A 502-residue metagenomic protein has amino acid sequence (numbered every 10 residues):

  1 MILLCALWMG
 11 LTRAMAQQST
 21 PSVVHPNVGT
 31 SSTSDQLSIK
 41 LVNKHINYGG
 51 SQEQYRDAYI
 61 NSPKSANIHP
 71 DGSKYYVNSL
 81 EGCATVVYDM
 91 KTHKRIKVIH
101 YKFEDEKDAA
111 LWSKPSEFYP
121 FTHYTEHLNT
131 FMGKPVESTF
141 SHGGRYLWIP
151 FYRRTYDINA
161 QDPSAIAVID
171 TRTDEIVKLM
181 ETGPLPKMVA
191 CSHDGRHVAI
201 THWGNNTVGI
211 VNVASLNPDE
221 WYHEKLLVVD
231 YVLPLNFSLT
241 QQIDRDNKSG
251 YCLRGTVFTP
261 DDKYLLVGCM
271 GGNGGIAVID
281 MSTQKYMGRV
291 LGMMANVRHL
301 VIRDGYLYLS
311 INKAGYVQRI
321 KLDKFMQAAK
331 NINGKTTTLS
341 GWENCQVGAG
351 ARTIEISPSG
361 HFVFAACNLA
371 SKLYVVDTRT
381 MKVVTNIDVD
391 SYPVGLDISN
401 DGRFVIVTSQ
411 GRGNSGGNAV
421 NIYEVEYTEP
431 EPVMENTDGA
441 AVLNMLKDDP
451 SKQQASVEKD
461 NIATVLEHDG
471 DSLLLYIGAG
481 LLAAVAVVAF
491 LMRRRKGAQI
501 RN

Functional and structural regions predicted by a protein language model:
M1-G10: Bacterial N-terminal signal peptides
T12-M15: Sec/Tat signal peptide C-region and signal peptidase I cleavage site
Q17-D471, L482-V487, I500-N502: Predominantly soluble domains enriched in secretory-pathway, periplasmic, or organellar proteins
Y476-R493: A cross-kingdom C-terminal cell-surface attachment/processing module
R495-A498: Membrane-proximal cytoplasmic juxtamembrane segment of single-pass cell-surface glycoproteins
